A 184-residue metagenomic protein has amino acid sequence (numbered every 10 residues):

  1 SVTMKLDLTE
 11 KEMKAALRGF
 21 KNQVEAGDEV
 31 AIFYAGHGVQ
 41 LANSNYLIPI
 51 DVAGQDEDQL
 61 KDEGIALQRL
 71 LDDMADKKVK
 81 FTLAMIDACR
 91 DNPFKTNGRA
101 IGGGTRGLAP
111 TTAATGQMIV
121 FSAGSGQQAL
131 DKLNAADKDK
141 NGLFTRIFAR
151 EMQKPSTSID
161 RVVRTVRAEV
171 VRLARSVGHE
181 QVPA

Functional and structural regions predicted by a protein language model:
S1-A184: Cysteine endopeptidase catalytic domains of the caspase/legumain-like
